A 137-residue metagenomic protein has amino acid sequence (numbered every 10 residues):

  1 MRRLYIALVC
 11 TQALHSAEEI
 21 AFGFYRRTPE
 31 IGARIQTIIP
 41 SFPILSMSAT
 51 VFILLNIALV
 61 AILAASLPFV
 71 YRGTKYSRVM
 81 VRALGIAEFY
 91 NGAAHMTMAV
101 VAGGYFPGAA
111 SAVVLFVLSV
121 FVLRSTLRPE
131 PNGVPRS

Functional and structural regions predicted by a protein language model:
M1-Y5, Y76-L84, P135: Membrane-interfacial loop-to-transmembrane alpha-helix junctions, especially the N-terminal start
Y5-Q12, V60, V81-E88, G92 (+1 more regions): Residues within membrane-spanning alpha-helices of integral membrane proteins, especially the hydrophobic core/packing
C10-I31: Transmembrane alpha-helix/helix-exit interface in multi-pass inner-membrane proteins
P29-I44: Perimembrane loop-to-helix junctions flanking transmembrane segments
P40-V60, G108: A loop-to-helix transmembrane entry motif
A61-R78: Juxtamembrane helix-break-helix junctions at the cytosolic face of small multi-pass alpha-helical membrane proteins
T74-G85, Y90-A109, R128: Membrane-helix boundary connector in multi-pass membrane proteins
F116-S137: Membrane-water interface at the C-terminal end of transmembrane alpha helices
